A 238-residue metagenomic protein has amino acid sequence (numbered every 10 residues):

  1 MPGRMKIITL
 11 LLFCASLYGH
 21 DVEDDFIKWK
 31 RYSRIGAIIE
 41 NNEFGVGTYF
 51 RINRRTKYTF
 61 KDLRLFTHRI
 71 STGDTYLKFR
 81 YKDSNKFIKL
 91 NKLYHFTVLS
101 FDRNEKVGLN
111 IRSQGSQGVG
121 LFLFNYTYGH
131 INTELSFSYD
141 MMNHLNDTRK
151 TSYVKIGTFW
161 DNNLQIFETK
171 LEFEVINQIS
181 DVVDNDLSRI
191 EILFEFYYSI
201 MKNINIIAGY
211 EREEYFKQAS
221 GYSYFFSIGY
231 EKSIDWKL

Functional and structural regions predicted by a protein language model:
G19-R64: Short glycine/proline- and aromatic-enriched beta-strand/turn motifs that initiate or cap beta-hairpins
W29, N42-T48, T75-F79, L109-G115 (+4 more regions): Residues that define the transmembrane beta-barrel architecture of outer-membrane proteins
I35-I39, L63-T67, Y81-D83, T97-F101 (+6 more regions): Transmembrane beta-barrel strands of outer-membrane/channel proteins
I38-N42, F66-T72, S100-G108, F122 (+4 more regions): Sequence/structural signature of outer-membrane beta-barrel proteins
I52-T56, N85-I88, L121-L123, Y139 (+4 more regions): Residue-level signature of outer-membrane beta-barrel architecture
T56-L63, I88-F96, T127-I131, N163-L171 (+2 more regions): Repeated loop/turn-to-beta-strand initiation elements of outer-membrane beta-barrel proteins
Y128-N205: Outer-membrane beta-barrel transmembrane domain signature
Y222-L238: Outer-membrane beta-barrel "beta-signal"
